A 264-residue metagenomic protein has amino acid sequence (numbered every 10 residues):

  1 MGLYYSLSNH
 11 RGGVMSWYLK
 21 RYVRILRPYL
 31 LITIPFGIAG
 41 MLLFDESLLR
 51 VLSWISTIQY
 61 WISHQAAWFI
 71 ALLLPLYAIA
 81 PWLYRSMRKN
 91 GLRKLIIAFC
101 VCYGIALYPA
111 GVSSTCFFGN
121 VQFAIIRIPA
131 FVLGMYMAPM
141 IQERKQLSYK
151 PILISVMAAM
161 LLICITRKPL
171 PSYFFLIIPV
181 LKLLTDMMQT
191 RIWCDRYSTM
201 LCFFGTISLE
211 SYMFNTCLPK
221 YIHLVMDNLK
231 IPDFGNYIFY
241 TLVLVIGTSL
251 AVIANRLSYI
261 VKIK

Functional and structural regions predicted by a protein language model:
G2-L7, L76, A80-R88, A130-E143 (+6 more regions): Hydrophobic transmembrane alpha-helices
G2-Y5, F36-G40, A106-A110, L162-C164 (+1 more regions): Structural signal for membrane-spanning alpha-helices in multi-pass inner-membrane proteins, emphasizing helix cores
S6-L7, G40-F44, L49-L133, A138-P139: Hydrophobic alpha-helical segments with transmembrane-like composition
L7-Q65, L76, I126, P151-S155 (+4 more regions): Transmembrane alpha-helical segments and their boundary/interface "anchor" motifs in multi-pass integral membrane
N9-H10, L26, L30, A66 (+8 more regions): Short coil/turn residues that cap or connect secondary-structure elements
N9-K20, W82-R93, C116-F118, P139-K150 (+3 more regions): Membrane-interface helix-boundary motifs at transmembrane edges
L19, V23, A80, L181 (+3 more regions): Generic alpha-helical structural signal
I125-A130, P139-E210, F214-V243: Alpha-helical transmembrane segments and terminal signal-anchor/GPI-anchor hydrophobic tails, characterized by long
